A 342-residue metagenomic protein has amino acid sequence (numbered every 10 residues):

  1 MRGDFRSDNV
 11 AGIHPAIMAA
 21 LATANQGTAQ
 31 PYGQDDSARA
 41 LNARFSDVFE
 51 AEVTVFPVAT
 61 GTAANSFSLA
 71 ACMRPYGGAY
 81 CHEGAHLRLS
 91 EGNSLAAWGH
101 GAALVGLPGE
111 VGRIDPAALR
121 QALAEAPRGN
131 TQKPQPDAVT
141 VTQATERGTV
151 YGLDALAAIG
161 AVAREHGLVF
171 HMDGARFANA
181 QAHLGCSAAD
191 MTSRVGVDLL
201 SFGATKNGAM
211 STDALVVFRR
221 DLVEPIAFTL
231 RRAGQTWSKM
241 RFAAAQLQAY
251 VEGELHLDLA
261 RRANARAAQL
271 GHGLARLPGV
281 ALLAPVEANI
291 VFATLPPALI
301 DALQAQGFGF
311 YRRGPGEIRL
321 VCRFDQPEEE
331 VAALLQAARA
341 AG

Functional and structural regions predicted by a protein language model:
M1-Q306, F310-E317, V321-Q326, L334-G342: Conserved PLP-enzyme active-site core in the AAT-like
